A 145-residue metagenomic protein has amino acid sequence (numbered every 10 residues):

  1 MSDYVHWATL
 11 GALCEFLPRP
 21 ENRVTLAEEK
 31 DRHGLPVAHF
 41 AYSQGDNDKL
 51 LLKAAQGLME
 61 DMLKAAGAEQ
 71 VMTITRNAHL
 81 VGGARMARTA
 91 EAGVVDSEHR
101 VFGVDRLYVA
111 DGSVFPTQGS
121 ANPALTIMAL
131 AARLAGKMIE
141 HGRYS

Functional and structural regions predicted by a protein language model:
M1-S2, T25: C-terminal substrate-recognition/cap domain of FAD-linked oxidoreductases
D3-F16, E21, A38-Q118, A124: A glycine-rich dinucleotide-binding beta-alpha-beta segment and adjacent secondary-structure elements that constitute
R23-H33: Loop/helix patches that line or flank the sugar-binding groove of alpha-linked glycan CAZymes
A27, F115-S120, R143-S145: Glycine- and aromatic-enriched mobile tails/lids
T73-H79, G136-S145: Active-site-proximal substrate-binding core of FAD-dependent oxidoreductases
T117-M138: A conserved FAD-binding loop/helix module that cradles the flavin
